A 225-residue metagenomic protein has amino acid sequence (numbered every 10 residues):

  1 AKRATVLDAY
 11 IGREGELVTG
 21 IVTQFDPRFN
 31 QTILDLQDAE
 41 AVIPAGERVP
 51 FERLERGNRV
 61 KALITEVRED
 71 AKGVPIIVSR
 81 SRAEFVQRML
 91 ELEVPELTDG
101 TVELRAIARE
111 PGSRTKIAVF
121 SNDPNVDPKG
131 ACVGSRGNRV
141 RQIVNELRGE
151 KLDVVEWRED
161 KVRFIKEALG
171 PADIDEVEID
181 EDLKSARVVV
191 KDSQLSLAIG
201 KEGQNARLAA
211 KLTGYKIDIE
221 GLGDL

Functional and structural regions predicted by a protein language model:
A1-L225: RNA-contacting regions in translation and RNA-metabolism proteins, encompassing KH/S1 modules where present
